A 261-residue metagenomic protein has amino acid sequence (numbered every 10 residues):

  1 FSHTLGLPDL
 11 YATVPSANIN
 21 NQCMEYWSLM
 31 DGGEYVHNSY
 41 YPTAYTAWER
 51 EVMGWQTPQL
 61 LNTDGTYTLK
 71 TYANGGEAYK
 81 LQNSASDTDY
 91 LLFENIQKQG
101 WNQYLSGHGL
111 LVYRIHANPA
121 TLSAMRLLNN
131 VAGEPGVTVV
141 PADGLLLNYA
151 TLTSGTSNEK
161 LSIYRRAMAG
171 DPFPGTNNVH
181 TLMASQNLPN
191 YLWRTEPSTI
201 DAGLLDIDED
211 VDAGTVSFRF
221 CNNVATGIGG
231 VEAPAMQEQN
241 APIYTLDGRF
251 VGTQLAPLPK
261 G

Functional and structural regions predicted by a protein language model:
F1-G107, H116-N118: Extracellular hydrolytic enzyme modules, especially secreted metalloproteases of the metzincin/thermolysin-like class
L29, G227, F250: Conserved beta-strand positions that form and line the central face of beta-propeller blades
T71-V224: Extracellular low-complexity, Gly/Ser/Thr-rich intrinsically disordered linkers and protease-sensitive activation/hinge
A73-G75, D212, A235-N240, L258-K260: A short, compositionally biased
N83-A85, M236, L255: Non-cytosolic beta-sheet module surface loops
L110-V112, A241-I243, G261: Short polybasic amphipathic segments
C221-T245: Residue-level detector of functionally pivotal "anchor" positions at catalytic/ligand-binding pockets or at interdomain
Y244-G261: Short, surface-exposed loop/turn motifs with a glycine/proline- and acidic-biased composition
